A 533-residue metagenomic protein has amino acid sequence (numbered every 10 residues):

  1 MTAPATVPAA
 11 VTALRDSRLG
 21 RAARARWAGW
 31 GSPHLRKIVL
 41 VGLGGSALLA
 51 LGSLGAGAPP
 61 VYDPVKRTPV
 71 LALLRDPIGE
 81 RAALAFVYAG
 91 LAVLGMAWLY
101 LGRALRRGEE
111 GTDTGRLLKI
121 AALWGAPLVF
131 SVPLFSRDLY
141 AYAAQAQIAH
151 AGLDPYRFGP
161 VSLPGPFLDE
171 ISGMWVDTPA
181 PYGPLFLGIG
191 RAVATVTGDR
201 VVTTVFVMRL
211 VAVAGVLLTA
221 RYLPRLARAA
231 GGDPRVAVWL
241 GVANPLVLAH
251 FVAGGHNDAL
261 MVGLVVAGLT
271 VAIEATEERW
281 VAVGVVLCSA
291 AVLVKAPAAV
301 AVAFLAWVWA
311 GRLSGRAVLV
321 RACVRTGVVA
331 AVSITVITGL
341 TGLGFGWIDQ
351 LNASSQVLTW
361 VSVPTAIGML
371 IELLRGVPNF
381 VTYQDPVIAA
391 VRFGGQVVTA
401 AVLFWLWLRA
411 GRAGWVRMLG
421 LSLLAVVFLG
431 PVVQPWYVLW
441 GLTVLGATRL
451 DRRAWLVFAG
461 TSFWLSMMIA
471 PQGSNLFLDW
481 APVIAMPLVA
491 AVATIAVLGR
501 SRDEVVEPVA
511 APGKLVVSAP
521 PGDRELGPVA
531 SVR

Functional and structural regions predicted by a protein language model:
M1-L48, T68-P127, V416, R502 (+3 more regions): Start-transfer (signal-anchor) and selected internal transmembrane alpha helices of multi-pass inner/ER membrane
G44-S46, V93-G102, T203-A230, G263 (+1 more regions): Transmembrane-helix motifs of polytopic, lipid-linked glycan transferases
A83-A85, P184, G198-L218, D385-G394: Loop-to-helix entry region of an early transmembrane alpha helix in multi-pass inner-membrane enzymes
E110-V213: Intramembrane catalytic core of multi-pass membrane enzymes that act on lipidic substrates
A121, V213-A214, L226, A230 (+4 more regions): Membrane-embedded helix bundles of polyisoprenyl
R200, A229, T335, A353-L429 (+2 more regions): Aromatic/glycine/proline-enriched transmembrane-helix motif characteristic of membrane-embedded glycan-assembly enzymes
A301-A331: Perimembrane helix-loop-helix junctions
R449-R533: Aromatic-enriched
